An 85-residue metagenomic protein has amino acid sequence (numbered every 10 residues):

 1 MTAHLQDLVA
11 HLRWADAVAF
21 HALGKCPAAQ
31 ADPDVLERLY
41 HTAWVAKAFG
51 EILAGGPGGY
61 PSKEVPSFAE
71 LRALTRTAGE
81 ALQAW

Functional and structural regions predicted by a protein language model:
T2, Q6-K63: Short, contiguous alpha-helical
P66-W85: Acidic/histidine-rich alpha-helical segments that form the ligand environment of transition-metal centers
